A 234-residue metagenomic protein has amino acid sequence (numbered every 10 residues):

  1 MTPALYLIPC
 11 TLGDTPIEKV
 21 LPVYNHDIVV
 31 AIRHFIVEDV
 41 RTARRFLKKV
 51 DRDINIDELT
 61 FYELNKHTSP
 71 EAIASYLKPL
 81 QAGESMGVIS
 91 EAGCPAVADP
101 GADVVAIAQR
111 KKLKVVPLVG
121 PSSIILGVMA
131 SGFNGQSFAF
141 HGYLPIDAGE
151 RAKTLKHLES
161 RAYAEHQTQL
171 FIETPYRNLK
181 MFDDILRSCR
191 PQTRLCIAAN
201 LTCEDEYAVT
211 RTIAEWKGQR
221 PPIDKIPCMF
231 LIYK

Functional and structural regions predicted by a protein language model:
M1-L64: Glycine-rich, flexible N-terminal cofactor/catalytic loop recognition
P3-Y6, E84-S85, Y163-K234: A contiguous loop/helix-start segment that scaffolds small-molecule binding in enzyme catalytic cores
Y6, D103-R161: Class I SAM-dependent methyltransferase SAM-binding "motif I" and its flanking Rossmann-like core
L12-D14, E91-P95, P175-Y176: Short glycine-rich anion-binding loops that position phosphate/pyrophosphate groups of nucleotides and phosphorylated
V29-F35, K112-V116, T168-Q169: Short active-site oxyanion
I36-V37, G87-G93, T168-E173: Acidic beta-strand-to-loop metal/phosphate-binding motif
Y62-S69, L144-A148: Conserved helicase motor
N65, I73-V115: Glycine/small-residue-rich loop that forms an oxyanion/phosphate-binding "nest" at active or ligand-binding sites
